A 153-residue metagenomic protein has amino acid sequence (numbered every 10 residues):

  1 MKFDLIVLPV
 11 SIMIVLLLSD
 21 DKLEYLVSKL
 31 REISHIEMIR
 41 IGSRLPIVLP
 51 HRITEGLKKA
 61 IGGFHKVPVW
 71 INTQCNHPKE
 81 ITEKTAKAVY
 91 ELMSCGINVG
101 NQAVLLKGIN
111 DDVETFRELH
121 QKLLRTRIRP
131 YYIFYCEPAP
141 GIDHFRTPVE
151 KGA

Functional and structural regions predicted by a protein language model:
K2-I6, M13-K151: Conserved AdoMet/S-adenosylmethionine-binding subsite of the radical SAM
